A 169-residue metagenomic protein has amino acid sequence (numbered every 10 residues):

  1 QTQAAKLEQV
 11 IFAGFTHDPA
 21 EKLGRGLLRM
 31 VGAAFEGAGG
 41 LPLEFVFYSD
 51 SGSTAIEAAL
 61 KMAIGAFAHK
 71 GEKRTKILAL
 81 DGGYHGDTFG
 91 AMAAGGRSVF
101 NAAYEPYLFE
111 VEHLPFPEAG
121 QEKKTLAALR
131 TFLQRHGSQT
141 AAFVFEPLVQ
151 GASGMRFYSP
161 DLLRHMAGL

Functional and structural regions predicted by a protein language model:
Q1, S98, F157-P160: Short, conserved loop/turn and helix-capping segments at secondary-structure boundaries that abut family-defining
T2-E21, V149: A glycine-/small-polar-enriched, mobile loop at the entrance of the PLP active site in fold-type I
T16-G32: Active-site-adjacent elements of ketosynthase-type condensing enzymes
L28-V144: PLP-dependent aspartate aminotransferase-fold enzymes
L148-F157: Glycine-rich, proline-tolerant flexible connector loops at the mouths of alpha/beta enzymes
R156-L169: Catalytic PLP-binding core of fold-type I/II PLP enzymes
